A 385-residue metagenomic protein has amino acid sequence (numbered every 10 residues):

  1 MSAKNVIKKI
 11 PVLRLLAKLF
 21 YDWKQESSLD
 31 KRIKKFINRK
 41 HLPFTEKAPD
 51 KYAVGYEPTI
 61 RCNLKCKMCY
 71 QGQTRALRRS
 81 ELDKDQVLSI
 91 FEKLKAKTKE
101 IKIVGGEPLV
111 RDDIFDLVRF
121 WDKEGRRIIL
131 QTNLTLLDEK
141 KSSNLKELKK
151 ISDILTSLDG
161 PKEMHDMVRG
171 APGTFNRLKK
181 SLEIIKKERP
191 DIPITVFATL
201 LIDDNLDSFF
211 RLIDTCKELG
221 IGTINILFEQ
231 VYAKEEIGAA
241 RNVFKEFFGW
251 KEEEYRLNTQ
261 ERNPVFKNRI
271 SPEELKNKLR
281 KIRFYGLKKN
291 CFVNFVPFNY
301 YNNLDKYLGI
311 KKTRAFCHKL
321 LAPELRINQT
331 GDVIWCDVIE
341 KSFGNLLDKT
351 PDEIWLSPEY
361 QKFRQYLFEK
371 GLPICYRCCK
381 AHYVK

Functional and structural regions predicted by a protein language model:
A3-I10, L15, I33-D50, K306-K385: Flexible mid-to-C-terminal extensions adjoining Fe-S/redox cofactors in radical SAM and related proteins
K9, L13-S152: Conserved alpha-helical substructure of the radical SAM core
G55-E57, G105, Q131-T132, A198-T199 (+4 more regions): Short beta-strand segments
R61, R75, P108, T135-L136 (+8 more regions): Short, solvent-exposed loop/turn segments at secondary-structure junctions
R79-L82, D166-G170, K267, F343: Pocket-edge positions in alpha/beta enzyme catalytic cores
K84-V104, R111-V231, E235-G238, N242-E253: Radical SAM/AdoMet-radical enzyme domain recognition
I192-P193, A233-I334, C378-Y383: A C-terminal junction/extension of Radical SAM enzymes
